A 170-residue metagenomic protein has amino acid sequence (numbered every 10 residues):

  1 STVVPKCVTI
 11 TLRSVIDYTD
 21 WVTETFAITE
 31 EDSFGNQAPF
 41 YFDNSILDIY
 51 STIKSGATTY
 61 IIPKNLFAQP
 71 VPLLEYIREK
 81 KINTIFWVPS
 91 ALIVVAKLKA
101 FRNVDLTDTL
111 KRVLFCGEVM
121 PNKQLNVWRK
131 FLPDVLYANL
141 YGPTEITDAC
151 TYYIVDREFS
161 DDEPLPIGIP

Functional and structural regions predicted by a protein language model:
T2-D20, K54, I61-I62, D108-P170: Adenylate-forming AMP-binding core of the ANL superfamily, especially NRPS adenylation
K6-G35, D43-N83, Y153, R157-E158: Conserved AMP-binding/adenylation subdomain of ANL enzymes
T23-T25, I49-Y50, E75, K99-V104 (+2 more regions): Short, flexible, glycine/charge-rich loop motifs used to bind or transfer phosphoryl groups or to couple energy/partner
S33, N83-T84, R112, L136: Short, Asp-centered acidic motifs that coordinate Mg2+ and/or phosphate in catalytic or ligand-binding sites
F67-P72, P89-N103, R112-V135: Short gly/Ser/Thr-rich phosphate-binding loop of adenylate-forming enzymes
K81, D105-T109: Short loop/turn motifs at secondary-structure junctions
